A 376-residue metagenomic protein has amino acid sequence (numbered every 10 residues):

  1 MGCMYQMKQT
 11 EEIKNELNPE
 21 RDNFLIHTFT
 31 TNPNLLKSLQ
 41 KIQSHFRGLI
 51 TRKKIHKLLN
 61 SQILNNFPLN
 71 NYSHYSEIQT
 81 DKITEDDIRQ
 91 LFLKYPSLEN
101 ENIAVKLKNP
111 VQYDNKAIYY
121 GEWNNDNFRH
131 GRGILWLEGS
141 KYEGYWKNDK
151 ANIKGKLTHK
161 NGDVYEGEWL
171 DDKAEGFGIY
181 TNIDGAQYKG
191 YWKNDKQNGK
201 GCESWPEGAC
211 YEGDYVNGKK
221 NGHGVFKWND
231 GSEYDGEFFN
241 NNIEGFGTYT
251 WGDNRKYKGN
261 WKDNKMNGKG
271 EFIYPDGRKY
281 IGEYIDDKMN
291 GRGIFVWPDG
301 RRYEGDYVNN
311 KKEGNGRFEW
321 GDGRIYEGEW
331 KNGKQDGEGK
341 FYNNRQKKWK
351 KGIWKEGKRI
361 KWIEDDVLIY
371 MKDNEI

Functional and structural regions predicted by a protein language model:
M1-I376: Intrinsically disordered, low-complexity repeat tracts enriched in Gly/Pro/Ser/Thr and acidic residues, frequently
